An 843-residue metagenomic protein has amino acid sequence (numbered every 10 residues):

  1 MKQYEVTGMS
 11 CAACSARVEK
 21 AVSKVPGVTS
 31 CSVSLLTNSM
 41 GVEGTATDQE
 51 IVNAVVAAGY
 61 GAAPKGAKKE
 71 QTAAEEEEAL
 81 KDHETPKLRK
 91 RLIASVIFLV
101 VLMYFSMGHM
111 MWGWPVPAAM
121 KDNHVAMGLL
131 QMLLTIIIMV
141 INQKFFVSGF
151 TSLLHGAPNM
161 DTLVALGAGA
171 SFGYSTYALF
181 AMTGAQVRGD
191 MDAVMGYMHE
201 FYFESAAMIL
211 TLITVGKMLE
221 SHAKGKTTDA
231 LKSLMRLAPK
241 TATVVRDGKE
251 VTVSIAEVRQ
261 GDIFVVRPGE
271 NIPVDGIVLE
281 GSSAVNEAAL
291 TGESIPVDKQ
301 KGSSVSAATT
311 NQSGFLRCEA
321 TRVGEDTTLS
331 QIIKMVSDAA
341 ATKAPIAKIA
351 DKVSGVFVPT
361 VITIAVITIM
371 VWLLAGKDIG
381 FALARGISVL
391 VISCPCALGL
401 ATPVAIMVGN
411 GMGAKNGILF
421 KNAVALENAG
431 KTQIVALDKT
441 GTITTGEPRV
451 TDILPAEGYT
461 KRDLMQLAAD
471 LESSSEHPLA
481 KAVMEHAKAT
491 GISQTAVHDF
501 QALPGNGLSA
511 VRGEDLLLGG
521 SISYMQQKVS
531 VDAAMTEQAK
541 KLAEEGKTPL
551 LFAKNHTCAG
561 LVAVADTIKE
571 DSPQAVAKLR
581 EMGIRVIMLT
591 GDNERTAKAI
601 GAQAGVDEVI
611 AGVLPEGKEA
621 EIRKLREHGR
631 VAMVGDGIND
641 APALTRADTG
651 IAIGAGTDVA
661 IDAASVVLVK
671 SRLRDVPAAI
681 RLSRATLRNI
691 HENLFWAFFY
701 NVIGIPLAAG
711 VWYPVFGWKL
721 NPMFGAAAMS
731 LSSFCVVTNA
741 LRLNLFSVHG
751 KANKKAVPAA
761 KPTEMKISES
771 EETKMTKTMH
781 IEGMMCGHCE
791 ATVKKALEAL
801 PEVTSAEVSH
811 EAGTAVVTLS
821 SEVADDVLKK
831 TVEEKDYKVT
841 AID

Functional and structural regions predicted by a protein language model:
M1-G128, S233, K249-E250, K334-T342 (+1 more regions): Flexible metal-binding regulatory segments at protein termini and peripheral loops
A16, T29, P268, T342 (+4 more regions): Conserved ATP-binding TGD loop and adjacent catalytic N/P-domain core of P-type ATPases
P26-E43, D48-Q49, E200-F201, K232-D326 (+2 more regions): Conserved cytosolic catalytic loops of P-type ATPases
E76, M182-A185, D190-A193, A207-P268 (+8 more regions): Juxtamembrane coupling segments of multi-pass membrane pumps/enzymes
K87-T241, K352, G717-P722, A728 (+1 more regions): Transmembrane helix-loop-helix hairpins at the membrane interface
K90, T309, Q433-E476, N506-I587 (+2 more regions): ATP-driven catalytic headpiece of P-type ATPases
M111-V125, L154, G173, M412 (+8 more regions): Membrane-embedded alpha-helical bundles of multi-pass transporters
L290, I349, A384, A397-L471 (+5 more regions): Conserved catalytic phosphorylation-site environment of P-type ATPases
